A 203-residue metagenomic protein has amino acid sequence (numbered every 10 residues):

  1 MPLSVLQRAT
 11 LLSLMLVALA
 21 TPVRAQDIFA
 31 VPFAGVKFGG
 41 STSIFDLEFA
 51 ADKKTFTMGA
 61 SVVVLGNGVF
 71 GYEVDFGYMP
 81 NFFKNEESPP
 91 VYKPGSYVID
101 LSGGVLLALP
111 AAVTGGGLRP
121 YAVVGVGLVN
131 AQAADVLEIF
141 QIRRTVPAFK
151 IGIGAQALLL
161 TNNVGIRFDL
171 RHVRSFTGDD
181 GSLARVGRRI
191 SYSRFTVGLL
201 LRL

Functional and structural regions predicted by a protein language model:
M1-D27: Cleavable N-terminal export/targeting peptides
V23-G66, F76, V126, R194-R202: Short glycine/proline- and aromatic-enriched beta-strand/turn motifs that initiate or cap beta-hairpins
Q26, D52-M58, G95-L101, L118 (+2 more regions): Residues that define the transmembrane beta-barrel architecture of outer-membrane proteins
P32-G40, V74-Y78, A122-L128, A155 (+1 more regions): Transmembrane beta-barrel strands of outer-membrane/channel proteins
I44-A50, E86-P94, A134-I142, G181-G187: Extracellular loop and loop/strand-boundary signature of outer-membrane beta-barrel proteins
S61-V136, V146, L160, T196-L201: Gram-negative (and chloroplast) outer-membrane scaffold detector with strong preference for beta-barrel transmembrane
N81-N85, A157-L203: Predominantly the C-terminal beta-signal and adjacent terminal strand-loop region of outer-membrane beta-barrel
A131-T177: A charged, solvent-exposed segment within the mature domains of Sec-exported extracytoplasmic proteins
